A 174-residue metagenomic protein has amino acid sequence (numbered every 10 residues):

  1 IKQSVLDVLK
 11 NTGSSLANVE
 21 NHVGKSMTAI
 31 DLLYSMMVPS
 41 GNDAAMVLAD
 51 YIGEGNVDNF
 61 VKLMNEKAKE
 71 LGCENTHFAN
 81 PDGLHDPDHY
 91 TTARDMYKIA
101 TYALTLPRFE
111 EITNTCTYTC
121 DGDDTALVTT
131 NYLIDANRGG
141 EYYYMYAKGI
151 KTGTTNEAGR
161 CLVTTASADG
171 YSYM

Functional and structural regions predicted by a protein language model:
I1, M36, A68: Terminal peptide-recognition signature
I1-T12, T119-D121: Acidic helix-start/capping segments at beta-turn-to-alpha-helix junctions
L6, G41-N42, A168-Y171: Short connector loops/turns at beta-strand edges and beta->alpha or beta->beta junctions
L9-D43, L127-E141, Y146-G149: Conserved catalytic neighborhood of penicillin-recognizing serine enzymes
S15-G24, I30-S35, A45-G55, P81-D88 (+2 more regions): Second-shell loop/turn segments in exported
P39-L48, Y118-D121: Noncatalytic linker/hinge segments flanking ATPase motor cores
G53-M174: Penicillin-recognizing serine hydrolase domain
